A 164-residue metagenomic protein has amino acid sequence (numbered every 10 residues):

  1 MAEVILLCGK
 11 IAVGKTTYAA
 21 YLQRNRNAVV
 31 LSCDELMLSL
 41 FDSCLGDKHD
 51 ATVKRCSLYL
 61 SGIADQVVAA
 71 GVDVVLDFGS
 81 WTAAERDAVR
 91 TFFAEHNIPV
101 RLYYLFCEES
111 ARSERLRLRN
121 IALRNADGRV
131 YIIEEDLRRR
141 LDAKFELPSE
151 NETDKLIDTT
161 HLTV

Functional and structural regions predicted by a protein language model:
M1-I5, G71-V72: Pre-Walker A (Motif I) flank of P-loop NTPase domains
I5, F92, A143-V164: NTP-dependent small-molecule kinase module
K10: P-loop (Walker A) phosphate-binding loop of NTP-binding proteins
V13, T17-V72: Conserved substrate/cofactor phosphate-moiety recognition/catalytic segment in nucleotide-dependent phosphotransferases
A28-V30, V100-Y104, T153-D158: Conserved beta-strand scaffold positions in the cores of enzyme catalytic domains, especially in NTP/NDP-utilizing
E35-M37, F106-R112, T163: Conserved nucleotide-binding/hydrolysis micro-motifs of P-loop NTPases
T52-V100: Glycine-rich phosphate-binding loop used to anchor ATP phosphates in small-molecule kinases, encompassing both
E95-E146: A glycine- and Lys/Arg-enriched "phosphate-lid" helix/loop adjacent to the NTP-binding pocket of small-molecule kinases
